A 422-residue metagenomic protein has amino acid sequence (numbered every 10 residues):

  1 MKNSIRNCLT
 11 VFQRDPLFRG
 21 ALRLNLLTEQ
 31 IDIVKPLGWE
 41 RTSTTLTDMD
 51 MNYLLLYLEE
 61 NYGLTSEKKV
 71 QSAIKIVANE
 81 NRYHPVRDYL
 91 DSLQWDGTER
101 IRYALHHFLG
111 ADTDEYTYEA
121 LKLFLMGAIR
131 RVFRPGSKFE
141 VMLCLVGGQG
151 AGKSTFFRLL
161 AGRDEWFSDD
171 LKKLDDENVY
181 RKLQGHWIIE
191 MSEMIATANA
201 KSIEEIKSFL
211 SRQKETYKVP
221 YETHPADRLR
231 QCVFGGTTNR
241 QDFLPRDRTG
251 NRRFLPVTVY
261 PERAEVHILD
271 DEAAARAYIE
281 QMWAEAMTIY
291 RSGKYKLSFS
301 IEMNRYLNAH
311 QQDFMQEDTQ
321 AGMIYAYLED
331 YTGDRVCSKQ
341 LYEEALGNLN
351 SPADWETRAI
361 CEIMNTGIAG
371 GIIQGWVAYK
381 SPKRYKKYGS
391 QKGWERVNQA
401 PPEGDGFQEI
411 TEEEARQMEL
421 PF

Functional and structural regions predicted by a protein language model:
M1-E99, E115, E119, D242 (+4 more regions): N-terminal nucleic-acid engagement/recognition segments and initiation subdomains in replication, restriction
I74-Q184, K339, L346: P-loop NTPase catalytic core of nucleic-acid-dependent motor ATPases
L174, E222, R248, P261-A277 (+1 more regions): Positively charged interface segments
V179-Q184, V219-T237: AAA+/SF3 P-loop NTPase mechanochemical coupling elements
I188-L210, P245-G250: Conserved AAA+/SF3 P-loop NTPase catalytic/coupling segment centered on the Walker-B
I195-A196, N239-F243, Y260-E265: Conserved nucleotide-binding/hydrolysis micro-motifs of P-loop NTPases
I203-A226: Conserved catalytic/switch belt of AAA+ P-loop NTPases
R228-C232, D247-D318, G322-A326, D330: Phosphate-sensing "switch" segment of ASCE/P-loop ATPases
